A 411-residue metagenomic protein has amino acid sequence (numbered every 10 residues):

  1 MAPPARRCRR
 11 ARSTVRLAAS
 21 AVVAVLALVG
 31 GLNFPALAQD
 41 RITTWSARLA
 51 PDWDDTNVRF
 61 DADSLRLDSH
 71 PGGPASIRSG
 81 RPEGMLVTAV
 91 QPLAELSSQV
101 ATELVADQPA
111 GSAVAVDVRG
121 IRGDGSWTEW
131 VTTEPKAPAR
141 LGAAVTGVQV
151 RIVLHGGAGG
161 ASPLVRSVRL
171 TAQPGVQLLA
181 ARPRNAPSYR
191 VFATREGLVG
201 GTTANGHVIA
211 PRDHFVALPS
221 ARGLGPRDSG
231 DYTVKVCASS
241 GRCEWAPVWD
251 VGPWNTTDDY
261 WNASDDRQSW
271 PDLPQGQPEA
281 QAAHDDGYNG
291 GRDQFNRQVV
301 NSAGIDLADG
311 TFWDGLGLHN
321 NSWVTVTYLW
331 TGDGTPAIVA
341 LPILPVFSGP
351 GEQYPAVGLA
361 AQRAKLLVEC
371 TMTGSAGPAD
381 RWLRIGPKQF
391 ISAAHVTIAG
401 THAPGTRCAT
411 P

Functional and structural regions predicted by a protein language model:
M1-Q39: Secretory targeting and sorting signals
L37-A180: Beta-strand-rich ligand- or partner-binding modules with a strong bias toward extracellular/periplasmic carbohydrate
V87, R222, G351-P355: Short, solvent-exposed loop/turn positions at domain surfaces that link secondary-structure elements or cap domain
A115-R119, P247, P345, R384: Beta-strand signatures of extracellular beta-sandwich domains
Q173-P345: Secreted/periplasmic proteins
R242-W245, P355, K388: Short, mixed charged/polar active-site loops that provide acid/base catalysis or chelate metal/phosphate cofactors
S348-K365: SH3/SH3-like (including bacterial SH3b) beta-barrel domains that bind proline-rich motifs or cell-wall ligands
A360-G400: SH3/SH3-like beta-barrel superfamily modules
